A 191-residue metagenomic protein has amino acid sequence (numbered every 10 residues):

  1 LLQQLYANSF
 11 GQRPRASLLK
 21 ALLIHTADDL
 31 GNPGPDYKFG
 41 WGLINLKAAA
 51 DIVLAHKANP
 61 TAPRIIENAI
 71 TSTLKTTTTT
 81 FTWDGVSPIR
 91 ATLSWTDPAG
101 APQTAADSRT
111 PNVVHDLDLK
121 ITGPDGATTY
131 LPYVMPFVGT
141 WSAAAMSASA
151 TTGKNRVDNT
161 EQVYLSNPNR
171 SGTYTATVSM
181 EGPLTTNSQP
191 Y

Functional and structural regions predicted by a protein language model:
L1-P33: Hydrolase catalytic cores
S9-R13, D36-F39, R109, G153: Hydrophobic alpha-helical scaffolding
P14-L22, W41-I44, N112-V114, D158: Generic recognition of stable, solvent-exposed alpha-helical segments in well-folded globular domains
A27-G31, T96-P98, D125-A127, G182-P183: Acidic glycine-/aspartate-rich tracts in secreted/extracellular proteins
P35, D118-Y191: Noncatalytic accessory or regulatory domains flanking protease catalytic cores in secreted, cell-surface, and selected
K38-H115, G123, T186-Y191: Secreted peptidase-domain scaffold signal
